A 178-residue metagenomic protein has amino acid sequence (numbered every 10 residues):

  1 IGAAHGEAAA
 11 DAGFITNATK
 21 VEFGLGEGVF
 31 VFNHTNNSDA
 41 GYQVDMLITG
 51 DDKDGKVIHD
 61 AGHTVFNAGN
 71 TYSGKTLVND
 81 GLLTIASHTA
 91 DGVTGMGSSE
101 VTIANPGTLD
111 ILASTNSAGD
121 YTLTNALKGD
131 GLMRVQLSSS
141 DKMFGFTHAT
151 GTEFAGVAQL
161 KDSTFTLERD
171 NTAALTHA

Functional and structural regions predicted by a protein language model:
I1-G28, N33-K53, V65-D130, M143-A178: Surface-exposed loop/turn positions within long extracellular repeat scaffolds, especially the passenger domains
V57-G62, M133-S138: Parallel beta-helix/beta-solenoid
